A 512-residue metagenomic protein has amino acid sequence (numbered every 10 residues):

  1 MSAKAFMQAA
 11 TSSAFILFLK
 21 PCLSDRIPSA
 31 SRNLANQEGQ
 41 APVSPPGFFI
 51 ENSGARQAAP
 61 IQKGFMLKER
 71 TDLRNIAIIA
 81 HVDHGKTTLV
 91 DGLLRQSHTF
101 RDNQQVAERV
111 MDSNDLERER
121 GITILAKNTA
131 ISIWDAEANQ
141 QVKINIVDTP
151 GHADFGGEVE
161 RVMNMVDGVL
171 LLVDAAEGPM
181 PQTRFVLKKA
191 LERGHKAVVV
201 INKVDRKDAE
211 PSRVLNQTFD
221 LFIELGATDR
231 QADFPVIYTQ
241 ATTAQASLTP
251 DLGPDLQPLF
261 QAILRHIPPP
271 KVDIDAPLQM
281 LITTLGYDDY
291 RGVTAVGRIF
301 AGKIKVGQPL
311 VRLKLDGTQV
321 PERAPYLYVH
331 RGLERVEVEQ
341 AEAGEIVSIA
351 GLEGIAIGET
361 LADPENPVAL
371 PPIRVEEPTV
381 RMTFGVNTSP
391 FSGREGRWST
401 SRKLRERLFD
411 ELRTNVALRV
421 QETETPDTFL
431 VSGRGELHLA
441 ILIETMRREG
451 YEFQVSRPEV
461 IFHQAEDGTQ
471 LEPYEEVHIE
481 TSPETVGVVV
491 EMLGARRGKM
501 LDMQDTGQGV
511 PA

Functional and structural regions predicted by a protein language model:
S2-A5, A9-S13, C22-N33, S44: Low-acidity, Ser/Thr- and Arg-rich intrinsically disordered low-complexity segments
F6, F15-F18, F48-F49, F65: Aromatic (phenylalanine/tyrosine) cluster motif
Q8, Q37-Q40, Q57, Q62: Low-complexity, intrinsically disordered or signal/transmembrane-proximal segments
A10, L19-C22, N52-S53, N202 (+1 more regions): Prokaryotic Sec-type signal peptides and long signal-anchor helices with extended Leu/Ile/Val-rich h-regions
S12-S13, P42-V43, T149, L281: Generic detection of intrinsically disordered/low-complexity segments and helix-coil linkers/edges
L17-L19, L23-R26, L34-Q37, F49 (+1 more regions): Short hydrophobic targeting helices and cationic amphipathic motifs that mediate membrane/organellar targeting
E51, I61-A512: Structural and coupling elements of P-loop NTPases
